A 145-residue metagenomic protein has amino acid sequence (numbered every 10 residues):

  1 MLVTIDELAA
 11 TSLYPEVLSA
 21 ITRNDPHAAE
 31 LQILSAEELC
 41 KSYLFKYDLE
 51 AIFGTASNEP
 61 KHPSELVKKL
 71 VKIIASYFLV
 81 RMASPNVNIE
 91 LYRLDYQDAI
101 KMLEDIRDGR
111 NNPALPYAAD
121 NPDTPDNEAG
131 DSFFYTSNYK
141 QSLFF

Functional and structural regions predicted by a protein language model:
M1-E65, D126-F145: Conserved short "hinge" loops at termini or chain/domain junctions
L8, I74-Y77: Oligomerization/assembly interface segments of phage tail-like spikes and tubes
E37-L44, V71, L79, A83: Short alpha-helix boundary/capping elements
E65, K69-I74: Elongated alpha-helical scaffolds
Y77-F145: Short loop/turn elements at secondary-structure junctions
